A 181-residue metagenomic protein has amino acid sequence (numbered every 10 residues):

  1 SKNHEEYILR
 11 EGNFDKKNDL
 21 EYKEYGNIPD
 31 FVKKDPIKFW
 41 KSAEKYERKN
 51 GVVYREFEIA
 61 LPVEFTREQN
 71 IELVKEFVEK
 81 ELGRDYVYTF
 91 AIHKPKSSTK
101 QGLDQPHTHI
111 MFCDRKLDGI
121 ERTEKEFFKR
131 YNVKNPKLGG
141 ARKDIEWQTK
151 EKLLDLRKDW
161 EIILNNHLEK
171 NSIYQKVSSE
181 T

Functional and structural regions predicted by a protein language model:
S1-T181: N-terminal nicking endonuclease/strand-transfer module with a His-rich metal-binding environment and a catalytic Tyr
